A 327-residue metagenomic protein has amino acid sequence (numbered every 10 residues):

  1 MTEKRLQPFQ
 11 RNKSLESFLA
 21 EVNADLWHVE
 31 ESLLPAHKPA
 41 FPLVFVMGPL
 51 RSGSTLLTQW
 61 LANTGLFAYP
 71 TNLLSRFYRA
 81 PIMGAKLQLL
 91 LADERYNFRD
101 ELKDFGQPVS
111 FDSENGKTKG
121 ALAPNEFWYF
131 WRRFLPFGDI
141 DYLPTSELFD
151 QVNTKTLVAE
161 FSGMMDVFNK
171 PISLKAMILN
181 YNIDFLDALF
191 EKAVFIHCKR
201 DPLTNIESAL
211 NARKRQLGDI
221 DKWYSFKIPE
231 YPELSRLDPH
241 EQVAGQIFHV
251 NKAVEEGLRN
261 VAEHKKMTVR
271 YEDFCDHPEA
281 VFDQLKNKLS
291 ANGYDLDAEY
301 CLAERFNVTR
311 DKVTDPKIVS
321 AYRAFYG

Functional and structural regions predicted by a protein language model:
M1-K38, L210-G327: PAPS-dependent sulfotransferases, especially Golgi type II membrane carbohydrate sulfotransferases
F41-L43: Pre-Walker A (Motif I) flank of P-loop NTPase domains
M47-G48, K175: The Walker A (P-loop) glycine that initiates the GxxxxGKT/S ATP-binding motif of P-loop NTPases
R51: Walker A (P-loop) phosphate-binding loop of P-loop NTPases
T55-L66: A conserved segment at the C-terminal end of the G1
R76-S173: PAPS-dependent sulfation machinery
P171-K175, T268-R270: Short catalytic-loop micro-motif centered on adjacent basic/acidic residues
K175-M177, L186-N211: Conserved phosphate-donor/acceptor-positioning beta-strand/loop module used by diverse small-molecule
